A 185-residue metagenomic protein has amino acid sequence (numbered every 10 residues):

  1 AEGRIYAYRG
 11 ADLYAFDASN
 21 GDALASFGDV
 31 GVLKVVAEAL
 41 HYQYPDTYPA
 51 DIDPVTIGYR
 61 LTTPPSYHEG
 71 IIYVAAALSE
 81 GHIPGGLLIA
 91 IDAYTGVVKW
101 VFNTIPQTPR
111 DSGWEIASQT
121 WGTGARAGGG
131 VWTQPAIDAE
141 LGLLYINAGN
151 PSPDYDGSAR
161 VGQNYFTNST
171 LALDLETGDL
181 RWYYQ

Functional and structural regions predicted by a protein language model:
A1-L13, P54-G81, G85, G122-A159 (+2 more regions): Repeat-blade elements of multi-bladed beta-propeller folds
L13-V55, L88-A125, E140, G157-Q185: Extracytoplasmic/lumenal domain signature
